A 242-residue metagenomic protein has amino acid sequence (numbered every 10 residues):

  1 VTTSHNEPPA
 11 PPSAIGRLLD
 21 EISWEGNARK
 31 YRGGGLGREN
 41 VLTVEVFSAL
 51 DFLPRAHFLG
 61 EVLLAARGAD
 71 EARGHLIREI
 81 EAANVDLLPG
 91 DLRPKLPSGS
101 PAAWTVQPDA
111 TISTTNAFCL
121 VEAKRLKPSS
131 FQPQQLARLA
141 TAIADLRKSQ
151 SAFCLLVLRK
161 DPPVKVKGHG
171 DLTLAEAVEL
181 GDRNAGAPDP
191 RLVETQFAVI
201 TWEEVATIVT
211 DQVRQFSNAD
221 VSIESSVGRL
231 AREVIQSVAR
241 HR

Functional and structural regions predicted by a protein language model:
V1-R242: Charged, terminal alpha-helix-loop-beta segments that serve as non-catalytic nucleic-acid engagement and/or assembly
